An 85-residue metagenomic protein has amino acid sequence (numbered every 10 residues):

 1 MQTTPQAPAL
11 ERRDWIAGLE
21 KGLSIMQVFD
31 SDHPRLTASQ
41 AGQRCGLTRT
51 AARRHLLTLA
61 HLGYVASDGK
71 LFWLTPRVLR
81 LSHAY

Functional and structural regions predicted by a protein language model:
Q2-Y85: N-terminal helix-turn-helix
